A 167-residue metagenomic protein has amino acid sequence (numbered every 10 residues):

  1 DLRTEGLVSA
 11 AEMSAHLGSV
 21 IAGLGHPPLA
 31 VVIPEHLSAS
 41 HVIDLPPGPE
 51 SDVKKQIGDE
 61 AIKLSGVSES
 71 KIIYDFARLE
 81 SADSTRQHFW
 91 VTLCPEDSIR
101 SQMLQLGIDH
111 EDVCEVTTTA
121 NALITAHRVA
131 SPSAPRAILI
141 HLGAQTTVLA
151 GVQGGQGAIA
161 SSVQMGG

Functional and structural regions predicted by a protein language model:
D1-I21: N-terminal phosphate-binding loop and adjacent alpha-helix
D1-R3, L29-P34, R128-I159, V163: Gly/Thr-rich phosphate-binding beta-strand-loop-beta motif of the actin/hexokinase/Hsp70
T4-A11, P47-K55, S161: Ordered, soluble secondary-structure elements with a strong preference for glycine-centered loop motifs and nearby
L24: Active-site charged/polar residues at nucleotide-handling catalytic sites that mediate phosphoryl, nucleotidyl
A30-S131: Active-site neighborhood for divalent-cation/phosphate handling
M165-G167: Redox- and metal-dependent alpha/beta enzyme cores, enriched for Fe-S-associated oxidoreductases and cofactor-handling
